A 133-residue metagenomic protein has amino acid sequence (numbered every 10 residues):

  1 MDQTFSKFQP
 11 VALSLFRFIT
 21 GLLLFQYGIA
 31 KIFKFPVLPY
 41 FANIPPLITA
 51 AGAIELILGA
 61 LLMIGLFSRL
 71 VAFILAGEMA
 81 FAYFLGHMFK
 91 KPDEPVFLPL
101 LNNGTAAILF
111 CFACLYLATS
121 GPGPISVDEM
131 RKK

Functional and structural regions predicted by a protein language model:
M1-F33, L47-A53, I57, I64-K133: Extended, low-polarity transmembrane helix blocks
P39-I48: Short, amphipathic, aromatic/basic-enriched membrane-interface segments that mark the entry/exit of transmembrane
